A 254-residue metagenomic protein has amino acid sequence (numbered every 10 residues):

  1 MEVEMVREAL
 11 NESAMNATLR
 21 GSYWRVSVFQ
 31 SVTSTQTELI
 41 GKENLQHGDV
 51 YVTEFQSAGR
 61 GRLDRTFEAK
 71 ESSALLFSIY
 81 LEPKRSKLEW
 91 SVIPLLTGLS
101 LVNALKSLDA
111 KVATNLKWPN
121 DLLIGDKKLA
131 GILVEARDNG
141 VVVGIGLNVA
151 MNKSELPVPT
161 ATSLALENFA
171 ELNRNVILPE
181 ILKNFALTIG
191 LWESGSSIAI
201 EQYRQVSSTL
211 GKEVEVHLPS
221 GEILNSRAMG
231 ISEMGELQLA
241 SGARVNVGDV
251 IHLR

Functional and structural regions predicted by a protein language model:
M1-D109: N-terminal lobe of the biotin/lipoate ligase/transferase fold
M1-V6, R85-T114, I124-R254: Long, positively charged amphipathic alpha-helical accessory segments at protein N-termini or as interdomain linkers
